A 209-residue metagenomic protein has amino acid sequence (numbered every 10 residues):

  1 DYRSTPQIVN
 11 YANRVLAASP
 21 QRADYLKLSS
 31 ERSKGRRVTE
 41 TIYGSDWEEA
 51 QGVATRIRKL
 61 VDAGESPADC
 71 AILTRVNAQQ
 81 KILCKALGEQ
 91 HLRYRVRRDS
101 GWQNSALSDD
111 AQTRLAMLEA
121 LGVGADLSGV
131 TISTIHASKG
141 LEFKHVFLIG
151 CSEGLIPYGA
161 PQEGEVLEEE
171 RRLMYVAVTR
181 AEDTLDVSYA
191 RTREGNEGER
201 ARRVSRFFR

Functional and structural regions predicted by a protein language model:
D1-V9, G122-G129: Short charge-dense sequence patches
Y2-Y94: Helicase P-loop NTPase motor core
Q80-R209: Conserved helicase C-terminal RecA-like lobe
